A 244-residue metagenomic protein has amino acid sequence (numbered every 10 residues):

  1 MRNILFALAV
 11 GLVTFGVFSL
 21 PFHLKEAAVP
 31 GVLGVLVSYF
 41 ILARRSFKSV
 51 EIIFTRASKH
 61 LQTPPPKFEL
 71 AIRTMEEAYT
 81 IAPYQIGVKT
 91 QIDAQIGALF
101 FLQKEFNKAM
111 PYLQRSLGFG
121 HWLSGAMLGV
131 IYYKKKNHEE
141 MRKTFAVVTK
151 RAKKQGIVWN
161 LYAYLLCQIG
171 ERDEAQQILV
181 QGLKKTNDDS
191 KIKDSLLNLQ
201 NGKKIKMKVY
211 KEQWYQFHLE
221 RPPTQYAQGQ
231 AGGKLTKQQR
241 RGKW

Functional and structural regions predicted by a protein language model:
M1-S49, P223-W244: Helical anchoring/docking segments at protein termini
K25, G34-Q103, P111-Q114: N-terminal topogenic membrane-targeting module
L61-P64, I86-W159: Alpha-helical adaptor scaffolds
T63-K67, E105, N137, E171 (+2 more regions): Residues in the short coil linking paired helices within alpha-helical repeat scaffolds
I72-E76, F106-R115, E139-A152, D173-G182 (+1 more regions): Alpha-helical repeat scaffolds
L102, K134-K135, Q168, N198-G202: Register position in tetratricopeptide repeats
E174-W244: Long, non-transmembrane cytosolic or organellar matrix-exposed soluble domains/tails of integral membrane proteins
